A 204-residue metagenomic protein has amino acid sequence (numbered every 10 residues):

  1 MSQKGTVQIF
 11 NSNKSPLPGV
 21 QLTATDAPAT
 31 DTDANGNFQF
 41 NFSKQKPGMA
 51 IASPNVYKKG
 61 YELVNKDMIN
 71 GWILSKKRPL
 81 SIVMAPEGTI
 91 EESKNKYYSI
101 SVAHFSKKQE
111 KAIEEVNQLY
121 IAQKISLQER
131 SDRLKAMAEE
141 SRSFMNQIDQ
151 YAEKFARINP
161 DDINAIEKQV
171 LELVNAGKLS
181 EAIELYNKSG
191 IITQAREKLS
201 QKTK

Functional and structural regions predicted by a protein language model:
S2-L17: Structural motif
Q3, A24-D26, N159: Short, small/polar residue-rich loop motifs at catalytic or cofactor-binding pockets
N13, V20-D31: Short amphipathic beta-strand segments in non-cytosolic proteins
P18-V20, A52: Short beta-strand/loop motifs in extracellular/secreted proteins, especially within beta-sandwich accessory domains
A27-N41: Short, acidic Ser/Thr/Gly-rich low-complexity loop/linker segments typical of extracellular and cell-surface proteins
P47-W72, L179: A short, solvent-exposed loop/turn motif at the edges and junctions of modular extracellular/periplasmic domains
I69-A103: Extracellular beta-sheet/turn segments enriched in Thr/Pro/Gly and aliphatic residues
I113-K204: Charged/polar helix/coil "stalk" or linker segments at domain boundaries
